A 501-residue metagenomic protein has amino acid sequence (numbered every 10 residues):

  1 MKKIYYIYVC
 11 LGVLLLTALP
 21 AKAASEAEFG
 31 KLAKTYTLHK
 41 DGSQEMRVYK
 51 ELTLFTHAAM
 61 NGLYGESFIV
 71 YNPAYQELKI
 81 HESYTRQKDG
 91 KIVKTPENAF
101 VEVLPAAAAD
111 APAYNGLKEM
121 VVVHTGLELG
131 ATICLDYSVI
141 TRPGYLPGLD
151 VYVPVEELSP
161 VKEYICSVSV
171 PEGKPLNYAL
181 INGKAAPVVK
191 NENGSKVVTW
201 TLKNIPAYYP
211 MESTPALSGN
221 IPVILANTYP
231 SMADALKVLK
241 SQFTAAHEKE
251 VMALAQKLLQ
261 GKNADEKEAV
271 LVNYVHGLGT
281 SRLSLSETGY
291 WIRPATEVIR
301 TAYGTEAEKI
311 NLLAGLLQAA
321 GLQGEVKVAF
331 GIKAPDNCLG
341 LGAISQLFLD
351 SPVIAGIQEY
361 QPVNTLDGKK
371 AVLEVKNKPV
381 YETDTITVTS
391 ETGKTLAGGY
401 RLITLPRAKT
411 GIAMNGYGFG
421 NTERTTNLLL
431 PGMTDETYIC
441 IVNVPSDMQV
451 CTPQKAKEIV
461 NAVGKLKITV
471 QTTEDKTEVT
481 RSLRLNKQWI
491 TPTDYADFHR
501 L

Functional and structural regions predicted by a protein language model:
M1-V9: Bacterial N-terminal signal peptides that target proteins for export
Y8-T17: Bacterial N-terminal signal peptides
L19-A21: Short, composition-biased linear "edge" segments at structural boundaries
A23-L501: A sensor for short, sequence-defined functional sites
